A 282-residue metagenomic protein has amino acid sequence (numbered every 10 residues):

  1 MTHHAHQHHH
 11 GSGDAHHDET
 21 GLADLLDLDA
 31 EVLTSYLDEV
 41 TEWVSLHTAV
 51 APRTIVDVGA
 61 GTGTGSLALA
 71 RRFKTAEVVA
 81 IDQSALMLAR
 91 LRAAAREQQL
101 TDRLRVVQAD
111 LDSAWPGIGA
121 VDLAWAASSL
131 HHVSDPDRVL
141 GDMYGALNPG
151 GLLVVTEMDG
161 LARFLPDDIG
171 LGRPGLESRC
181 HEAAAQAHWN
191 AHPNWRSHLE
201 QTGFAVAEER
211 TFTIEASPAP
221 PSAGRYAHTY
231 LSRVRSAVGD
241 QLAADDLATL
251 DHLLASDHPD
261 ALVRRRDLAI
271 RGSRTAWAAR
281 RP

Functional and structural regions predicted by a protein language model:
A15-L37: Class I SAM-dependent methyltransferase Rossmann-like catalytic core, especially the SAM/SAH-binding loop
L33-P52, A68: Conserved alpha-helix/loop element of class I SAM-dependent methyltransferases that forms part of the SAM/SAH-binding
V56, T62-A114: Class I SAM-dependent methyltransferase SAM/SAH-binding core
W115-A124: A short acidic, Gly/Pro-enriched loop at the edge of an enzyme's catalytic core that lines a small-molecule cofactor
A127-L130, T156: Residues lining the SAM
P136, A205-P282: Conserved Class I S-adenosyl-L-methionine
D137-P149: A short glycine-rich, Lys/Arg-flanked "PGG" loop and its adjoining helix->strand segment in the class I
V154-P221: Conserved catalytic/acceptor-binding region of the Class I
